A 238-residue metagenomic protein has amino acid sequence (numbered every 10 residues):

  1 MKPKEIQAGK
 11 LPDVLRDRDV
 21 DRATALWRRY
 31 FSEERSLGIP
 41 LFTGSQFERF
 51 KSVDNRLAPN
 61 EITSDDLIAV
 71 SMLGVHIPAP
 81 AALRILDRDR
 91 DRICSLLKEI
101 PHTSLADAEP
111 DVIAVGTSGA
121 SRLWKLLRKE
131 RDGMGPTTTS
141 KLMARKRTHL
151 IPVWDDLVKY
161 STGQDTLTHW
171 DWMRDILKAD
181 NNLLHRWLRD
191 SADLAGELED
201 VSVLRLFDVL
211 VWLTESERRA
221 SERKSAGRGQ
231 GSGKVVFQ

Functional and structural regions predicted by a protein language model:
M1-E130, H149-Q238: An N-terminal alpha-helical hairpin/helix-loop-helix interaction module that forms a charged, gly/pro-flexible surface
K125-R145: Helix-hairpin-helix
